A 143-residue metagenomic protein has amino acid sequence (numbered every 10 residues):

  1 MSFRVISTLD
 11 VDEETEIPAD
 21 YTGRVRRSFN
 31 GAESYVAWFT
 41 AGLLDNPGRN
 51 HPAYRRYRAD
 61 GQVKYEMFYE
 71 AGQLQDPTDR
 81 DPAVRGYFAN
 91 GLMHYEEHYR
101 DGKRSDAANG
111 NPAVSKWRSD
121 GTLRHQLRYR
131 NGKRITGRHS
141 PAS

Functional and structural regions predicted by a protein language model:
M1-S143: Glycine/tyrosine- and acidic-biased, solvent-exposed loop/turn segments at the edges of beta-strands
